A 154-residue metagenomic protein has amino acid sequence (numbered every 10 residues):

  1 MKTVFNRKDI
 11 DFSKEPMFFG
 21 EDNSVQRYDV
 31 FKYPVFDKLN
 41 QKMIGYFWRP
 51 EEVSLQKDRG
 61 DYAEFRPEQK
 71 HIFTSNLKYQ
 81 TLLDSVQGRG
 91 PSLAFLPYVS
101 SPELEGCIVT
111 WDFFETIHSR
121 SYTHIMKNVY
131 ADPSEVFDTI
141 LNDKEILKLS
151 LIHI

Functional and structural regions predicted by a protein language model:
M1-Q56, A63-F65, Q69, S100-G106: Extreme N-terminal leader/anchor segments
V35-K38, M43, D61, I72 (+3 more regions): Exposed alpha-helical structural elements
K38-Q41, G45-Y46, S75, Y79 (+3 more regions): Charged/polar, solvent-exposed surface patches and flexible loops
S54-T110, F114: Long, hydrophobic/aromatic-enriched structural stretches that serve as scaffold segments
V109-L141: Carboxylate/His-rich catalytic cores and anion/metal-binding grooves
I140-S150: Long, K/E/R/D-enriched contiguous segments that form extended
I152-I154: Conserved small/polar residues in nucleotide/adenosyl-binding loops
